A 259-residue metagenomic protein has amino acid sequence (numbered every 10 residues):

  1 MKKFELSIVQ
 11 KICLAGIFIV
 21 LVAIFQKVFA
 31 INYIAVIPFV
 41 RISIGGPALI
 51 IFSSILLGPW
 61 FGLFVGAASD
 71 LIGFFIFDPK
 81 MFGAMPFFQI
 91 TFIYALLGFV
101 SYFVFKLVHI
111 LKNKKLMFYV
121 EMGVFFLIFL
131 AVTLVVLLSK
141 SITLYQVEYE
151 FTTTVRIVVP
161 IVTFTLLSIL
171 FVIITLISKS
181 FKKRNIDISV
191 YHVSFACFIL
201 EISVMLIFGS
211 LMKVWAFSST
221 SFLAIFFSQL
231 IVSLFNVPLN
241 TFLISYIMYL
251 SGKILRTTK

Functional and structural regions predicted by a protein language model:
M1-K259: Loop-helix junctions at membrane interfaces
